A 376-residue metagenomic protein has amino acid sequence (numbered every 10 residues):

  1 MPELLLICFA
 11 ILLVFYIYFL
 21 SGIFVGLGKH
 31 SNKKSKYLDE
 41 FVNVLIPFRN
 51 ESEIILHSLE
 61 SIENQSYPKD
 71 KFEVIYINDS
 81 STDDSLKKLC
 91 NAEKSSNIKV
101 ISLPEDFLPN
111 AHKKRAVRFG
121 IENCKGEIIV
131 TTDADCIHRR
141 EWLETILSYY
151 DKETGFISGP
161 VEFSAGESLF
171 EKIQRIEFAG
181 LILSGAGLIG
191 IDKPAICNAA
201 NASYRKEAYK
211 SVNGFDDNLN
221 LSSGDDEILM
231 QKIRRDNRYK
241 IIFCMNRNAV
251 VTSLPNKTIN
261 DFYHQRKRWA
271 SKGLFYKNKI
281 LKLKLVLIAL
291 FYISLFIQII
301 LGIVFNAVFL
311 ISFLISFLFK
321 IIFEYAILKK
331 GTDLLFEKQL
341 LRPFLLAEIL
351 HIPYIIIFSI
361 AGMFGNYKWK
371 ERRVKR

Functional and structural regions predicted by a protein language model:
M1-L38, L328: N-terminal membrane-anchoring/stem segments of glycan-assembly enzymes
K36, K284-G365: Membrane-embedded multi-pass helical conduit in multi-pass membrane proteins, especially envelope-biosynthetic
E40-N43, E73, I228: Cell-envelope/extracellular polymer assembly enzymes that use nucleotide-activated donors
E60-K71: Short, acidic, metal-binding catalytic loop of nucleotide-sugar glycosyltransferases
N78-K88, E105, C136-I137: A conserved acidic beta->alpha catalytic loop
D84, A134-Y149: Acidic donor-binding/catalytic loop of UDP-sugar-dependent glycosyltransferases, especially processive GT2
I129: Short aromatic/hydrophobic "clamp" motif used to bind/position activated sugar donors
Y150, F156-I182, K210, D216-L281: Catalytic donor/gating beta->alpha subdomain of glycosyltransferases that bind UDP-sugars
